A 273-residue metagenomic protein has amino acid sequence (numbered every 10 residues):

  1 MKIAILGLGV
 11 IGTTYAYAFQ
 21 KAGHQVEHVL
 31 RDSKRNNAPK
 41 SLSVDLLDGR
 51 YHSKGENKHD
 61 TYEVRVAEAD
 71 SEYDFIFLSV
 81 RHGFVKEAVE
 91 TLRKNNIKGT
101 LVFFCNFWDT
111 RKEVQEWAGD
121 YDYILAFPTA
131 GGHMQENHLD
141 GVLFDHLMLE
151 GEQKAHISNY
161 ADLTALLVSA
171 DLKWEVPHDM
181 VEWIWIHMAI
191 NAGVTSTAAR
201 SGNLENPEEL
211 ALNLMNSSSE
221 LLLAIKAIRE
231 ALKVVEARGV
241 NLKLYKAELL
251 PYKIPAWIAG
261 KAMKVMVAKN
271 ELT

Functional and structural regions predicted by a protein language model:
M1-G55: NAD(P)+-binding Rossmann beta1-loop-alpha1 motif at the extreme N-terminus of oxidoreductases
Q20, V168, E236: Anion (oxyanion) recognition and catalysis
L30-D32, A67-E68, C105, F127 (+2 more regions): Residues at the C-termini of beta-strands that transition into short coil/loop
G55-D140: Rossmann-like NAD(P)(H) cofactor-binding subdomain of soluble oxidoreductases
K112-G193, A198: Rossmann-fold dinucleotide-binding core
V181-L210, S219-L232: Active-site-proximal catalytic alpha-helix in oxidoreductases
N216-L272: Small-residue-rich helix-loop
